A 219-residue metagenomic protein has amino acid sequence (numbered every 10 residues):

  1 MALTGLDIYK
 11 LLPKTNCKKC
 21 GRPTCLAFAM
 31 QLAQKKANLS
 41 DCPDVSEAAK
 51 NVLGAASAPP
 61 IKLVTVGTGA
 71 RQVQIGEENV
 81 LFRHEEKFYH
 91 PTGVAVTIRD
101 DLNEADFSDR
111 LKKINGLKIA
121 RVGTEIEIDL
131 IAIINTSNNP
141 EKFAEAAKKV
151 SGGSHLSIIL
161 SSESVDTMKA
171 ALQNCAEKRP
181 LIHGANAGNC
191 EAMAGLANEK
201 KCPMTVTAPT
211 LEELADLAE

Functional and structural regions predicted by a protein language model:
M1-P13: Short, hydrophobic/aliphatic alpha-helical segments
M1-T4, M30-A55, P59-V66: Non-heme iron-sulfur electron-transfer modules
L12-T15, L32, A49, I114: Alpha-helix boundary/capping residues
P13-Q31, S40-D44: Local cysteine-cluster metal-coordination motifs and their immediate loop/turn environment, predominantly Fe-S cluster
T15-K19, K36-L39, K118-R121, E125: Short secondary-structure junctions and interdomain/linker hinges
P60-A215: Active-site beta->alpha loop and helix N-cap motifs at the rims of alpha/beta catalytic domains
